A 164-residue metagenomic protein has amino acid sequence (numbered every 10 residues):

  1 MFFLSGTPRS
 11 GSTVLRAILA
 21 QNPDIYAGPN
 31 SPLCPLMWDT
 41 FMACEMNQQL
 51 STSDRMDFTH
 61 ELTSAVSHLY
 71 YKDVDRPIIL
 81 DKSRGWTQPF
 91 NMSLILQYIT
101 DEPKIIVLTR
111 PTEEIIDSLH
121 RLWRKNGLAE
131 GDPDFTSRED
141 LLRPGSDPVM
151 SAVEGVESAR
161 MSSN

Functional and structural regions predicted by a protein language model:
M1-D73: PAPS-dependent sulfotransferase catalytic core
F2-L4, V74-D81, P103-I105: Generic beta-sheet signal
P8, L15, L80-D81, E113: Residue-level micro-sites within transmembrane alpha helices that shape and flank functional polar/acidic positions
A27-P29, L80, V107: Hydrophobic residues in well-ordered beta-strands that form the structural core
V66-M92: Glycine-rich phosphate-binding loop used to anchor ATP phosphates in small-molecule kinases, encompassing both
S83-N164: PAPS-dependent sulfotransferase catalytic domain
